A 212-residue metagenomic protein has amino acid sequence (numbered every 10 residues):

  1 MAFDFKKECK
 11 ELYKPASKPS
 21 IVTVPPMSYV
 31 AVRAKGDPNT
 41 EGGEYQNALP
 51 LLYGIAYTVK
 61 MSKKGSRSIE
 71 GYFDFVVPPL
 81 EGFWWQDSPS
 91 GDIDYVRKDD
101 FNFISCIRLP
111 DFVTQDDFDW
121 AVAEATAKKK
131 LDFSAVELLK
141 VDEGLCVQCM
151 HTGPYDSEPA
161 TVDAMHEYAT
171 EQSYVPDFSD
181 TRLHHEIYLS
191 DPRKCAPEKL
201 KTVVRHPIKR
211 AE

Functional and structural regions predicted by a protein language model:
M1-E212: A solvent-exposed interaction/effector surface
